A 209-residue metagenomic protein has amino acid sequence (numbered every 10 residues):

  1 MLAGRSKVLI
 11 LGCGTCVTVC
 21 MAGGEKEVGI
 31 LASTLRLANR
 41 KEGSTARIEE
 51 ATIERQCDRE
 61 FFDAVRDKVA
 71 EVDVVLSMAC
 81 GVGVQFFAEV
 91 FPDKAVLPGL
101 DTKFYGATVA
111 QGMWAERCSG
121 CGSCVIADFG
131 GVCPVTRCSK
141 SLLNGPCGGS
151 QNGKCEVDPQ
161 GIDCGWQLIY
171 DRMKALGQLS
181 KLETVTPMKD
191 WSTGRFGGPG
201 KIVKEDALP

Functional and structural regions predicted by a protein language model:
M1-E50, D63-V75, E89-S123, A127-D128 (+1 more regions): Iron-sulfur (Fe-S) cluster-binding modules
L2, C57-D58: Alpha-helix capping and helix-coil boundary motifs
E49-C57: Short beta->alpha junction loops
S77-G81: N-terminal glycine-rich "phosphate-gripper" loop used for MgATP/nucleotide binding and carboxylate activation
G83-Q85: Short, well-ordered alpha-helical microsegments
